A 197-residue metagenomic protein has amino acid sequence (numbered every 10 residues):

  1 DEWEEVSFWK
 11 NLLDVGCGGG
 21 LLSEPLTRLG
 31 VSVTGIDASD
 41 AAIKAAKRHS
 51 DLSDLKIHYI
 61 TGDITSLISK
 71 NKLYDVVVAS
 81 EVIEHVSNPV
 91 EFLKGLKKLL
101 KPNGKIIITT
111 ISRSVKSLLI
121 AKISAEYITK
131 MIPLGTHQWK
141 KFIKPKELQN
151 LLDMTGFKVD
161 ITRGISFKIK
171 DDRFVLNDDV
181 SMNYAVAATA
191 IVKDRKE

Functional and structural regions predicted by a protein language model:
W3, S7-L118, L148, V186-A190: Conserved SAM-binding loop
H49-L55, I123-S124, F174-D178: Short low-complexity, flexible loop/linker segments enriched in glycine and/or proline with clustered acidic
V86, F142-P145, D178: Short, solvent-exposed loop/helix junctions and linker helices that flank or host conserved functional motifs
S117-Y127: Short, flexible, mixed-charge acidic loops at enzyme active sites
T129-E147: Acceptor-substrate binding/catalytic loop of class I
Q149-K158: Substrate-binding/catalytic lobe of Class I Rossmann-like enzymes that use SAM or dcSAM, i.e., the mid-to-C-terminal
F157-K168: Conserved S-adenosyl-L-methionine
R173-K196: Core SAM-dependent methyltransferase catalytic element
